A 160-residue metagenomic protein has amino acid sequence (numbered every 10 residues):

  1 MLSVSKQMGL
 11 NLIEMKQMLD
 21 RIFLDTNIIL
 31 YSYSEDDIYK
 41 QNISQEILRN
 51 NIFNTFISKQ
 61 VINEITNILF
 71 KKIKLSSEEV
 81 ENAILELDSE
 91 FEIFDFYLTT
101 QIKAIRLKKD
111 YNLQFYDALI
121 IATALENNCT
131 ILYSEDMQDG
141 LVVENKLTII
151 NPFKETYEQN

Functional and structural regions predicted by a protein language model:
M1-I57, K72-E79, E158: Short, well-structured N-terminal submotif of metal-dependent ribonuclease cores
M1-M18, A122-N160: Acidic, PIN/NYN-like endoribonuclease modules and their adjacent C-terminal/linker elements
R21-I22, N42-Y111, A122, V142 (+1 more regions): PIN-domain endoribonuclease scaffold, especially VapC-family toxins
T26, D117-A118: Conserved glycosyltransferase catalytic-site signature
N27, Q60, T66, M137-Q138 (+1 more regions): Anionic group-transfer/hydrolysis microenvironments
